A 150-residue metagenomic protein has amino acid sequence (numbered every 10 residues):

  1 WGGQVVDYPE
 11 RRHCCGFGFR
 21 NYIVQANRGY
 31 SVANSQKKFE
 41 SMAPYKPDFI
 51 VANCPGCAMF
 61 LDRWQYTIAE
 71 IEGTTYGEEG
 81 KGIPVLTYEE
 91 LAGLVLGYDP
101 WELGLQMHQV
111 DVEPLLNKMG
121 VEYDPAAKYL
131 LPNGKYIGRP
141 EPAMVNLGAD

Functional and structural regions predicted by a protein language model:
W1-Q25: Histidine/lysine/aspartate-rich catalytic loop segments that bind and position anionic ligands
W1-Q4, Y8, R28-A52, G56-D150: Iron-sulfur (Fe-S) cluster-binding modules
